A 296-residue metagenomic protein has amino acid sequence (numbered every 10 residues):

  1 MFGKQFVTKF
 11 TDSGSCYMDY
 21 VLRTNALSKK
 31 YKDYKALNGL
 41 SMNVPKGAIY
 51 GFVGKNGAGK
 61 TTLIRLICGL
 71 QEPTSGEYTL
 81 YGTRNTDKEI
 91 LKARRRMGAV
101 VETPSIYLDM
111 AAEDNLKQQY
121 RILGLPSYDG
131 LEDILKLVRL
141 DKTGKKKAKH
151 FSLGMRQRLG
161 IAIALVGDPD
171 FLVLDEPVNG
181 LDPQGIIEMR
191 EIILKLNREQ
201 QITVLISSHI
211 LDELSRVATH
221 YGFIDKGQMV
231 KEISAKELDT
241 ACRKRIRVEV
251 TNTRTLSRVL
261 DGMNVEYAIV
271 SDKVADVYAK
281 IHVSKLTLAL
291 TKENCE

Functional and structural regions predicted by a protein language model:
M1-S28: ABC-family P-loop ATPase nucleotide-binding domain
D19-L22, K29-I206, L211-D225, M229-K231: ABC transporter nucleotide-binding domains
K46, K142, V250-N252, A279-I281: Non-catalytic surface loops within mature trypsin-like serine protease
D87, E232, K280, S284: Loop/helix-junction capping segments adjacent to catalytic residues or to phosphate/diphosphate-binding pockets
R190-Y278: ABC transporter nucleotide-binding domain
V259-G262, L286-E293: Short amphipathic alpha-helices in soluble, non-transmembrane regions that often serve as interface/regulatory elements
